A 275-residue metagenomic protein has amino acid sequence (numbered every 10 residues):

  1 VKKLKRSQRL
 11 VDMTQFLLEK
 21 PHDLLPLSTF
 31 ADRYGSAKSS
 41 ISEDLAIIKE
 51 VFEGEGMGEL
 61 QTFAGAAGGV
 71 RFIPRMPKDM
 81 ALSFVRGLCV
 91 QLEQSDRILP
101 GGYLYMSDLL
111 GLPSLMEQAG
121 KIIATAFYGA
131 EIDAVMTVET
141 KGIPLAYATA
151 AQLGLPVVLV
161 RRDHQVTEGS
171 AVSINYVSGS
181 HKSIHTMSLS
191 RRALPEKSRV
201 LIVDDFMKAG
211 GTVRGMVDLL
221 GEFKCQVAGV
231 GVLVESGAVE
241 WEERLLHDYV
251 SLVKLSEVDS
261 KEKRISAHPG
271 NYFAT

Functional and structural regions predicted by a protein language model:
V1-P26: Extreme N-terminal segment that seeds HTH/winged-HTH DNA-binding domains in transcriptional regulators
P26-G58: N-terminal helix-turn-helix
G58-I73: Minor-groove-contacting beta-hairpin "wing" of winged helix-turn-helix DNA-binding domains
R71-E131: Active-site-facing substrate-recognition patch
I132-E139: Short glycine-rich phosphate-binding loop at a beta-alpha junction
L155-V200: Short, glycine/charge-rich flexible loops or terminal/linker lids adjacent to PRPP-binding catalytic cores
I202-E222: Active-site/ligand-binding-proximal alpha/beta "capping" segment
D218-T275: PRPP-dependent phosphoribosyltransferase catalytic core
